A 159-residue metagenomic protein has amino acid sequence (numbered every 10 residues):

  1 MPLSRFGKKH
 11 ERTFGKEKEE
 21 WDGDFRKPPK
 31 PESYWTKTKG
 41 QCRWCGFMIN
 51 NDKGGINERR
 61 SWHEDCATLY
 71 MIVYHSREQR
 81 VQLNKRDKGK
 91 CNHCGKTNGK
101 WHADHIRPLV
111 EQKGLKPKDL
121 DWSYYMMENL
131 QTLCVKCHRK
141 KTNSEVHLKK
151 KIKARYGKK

Functional and structural regions predicted by a protein language model:
P2-K9, E20, D24, E32-M71: BZIP DNA-binding basic region
K18-K30, Y70-Q79, K113-D119: Short Cys/His-rich Zn2+-coordinating modules
F25-K39, K53-N57, E78-D87, S123-E128: Short, flexible, mixed-charge glycine/proline-rich loop motifs that serve as phosphate/nucleic-acid-contacting
G40-I49, S76-R107, C134-K136: Short cysteine-rich loop/turn motifs with clustered Cys
N51-N57, V73-S76, K100-I106, T142-V146: Short Cys/His-rich "knuckle" micro-motifs
N57-T68, R80-K85, R107-K113, K149-G157: Short cysteine/histidine-rich metal-coordination sites, predominantly Zn2+-binding motifs
R59, T68, G95-T132: Histidine-centered nuclease catalytic patch
A67, M71, G99, M127-I152: Short Cys/His-centered divalent metal-binding micro-motifs
